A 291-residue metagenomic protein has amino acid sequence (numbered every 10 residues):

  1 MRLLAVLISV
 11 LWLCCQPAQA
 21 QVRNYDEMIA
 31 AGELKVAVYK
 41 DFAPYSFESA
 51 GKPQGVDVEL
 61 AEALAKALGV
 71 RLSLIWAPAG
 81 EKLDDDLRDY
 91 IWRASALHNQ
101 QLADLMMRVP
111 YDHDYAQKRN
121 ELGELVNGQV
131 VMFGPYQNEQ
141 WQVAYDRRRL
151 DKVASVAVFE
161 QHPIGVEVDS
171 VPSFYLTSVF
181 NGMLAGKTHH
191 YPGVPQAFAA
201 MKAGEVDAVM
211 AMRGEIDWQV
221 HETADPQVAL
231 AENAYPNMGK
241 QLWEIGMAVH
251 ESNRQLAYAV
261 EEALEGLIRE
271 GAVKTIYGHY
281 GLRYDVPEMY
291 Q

Functional and structural regions predicted by a protein language model:
L4-Q16: Bacterial N-terminal signal peptides
Q21-V109: Extracytoplasmic small-molecule ligand-binding "clamshell" domains of the periplasmic binding protein/Venus flytrap
Y25, V58-A67, R147-L150, H162-P163 (+1 more regions): Extended ligand-binding regions for polar small-molecule ligands
V38, Q54-A67, N138-M183, H189-P192 (+1 more regions): Bilobed "Venus flytrap"/periplasmic-binding protein-like clamshell domains and structurally analogous long
K40, Y136-A144, R213, H221-E261 (+1 more regions): Periplasmic-binding protein-like
L64, I91, F159, A200-K202 (+1 more regions): Hydrophobic residues within well-ordered alpha-helices
L74-V156: Acidic, polar ligand-binding/catalytic clefts
V109-E124, Y175-V179, K202-A203, D207-Q241: A ligand-binding cleft/hinge motif common to bilobed small-molecule-binding domains
